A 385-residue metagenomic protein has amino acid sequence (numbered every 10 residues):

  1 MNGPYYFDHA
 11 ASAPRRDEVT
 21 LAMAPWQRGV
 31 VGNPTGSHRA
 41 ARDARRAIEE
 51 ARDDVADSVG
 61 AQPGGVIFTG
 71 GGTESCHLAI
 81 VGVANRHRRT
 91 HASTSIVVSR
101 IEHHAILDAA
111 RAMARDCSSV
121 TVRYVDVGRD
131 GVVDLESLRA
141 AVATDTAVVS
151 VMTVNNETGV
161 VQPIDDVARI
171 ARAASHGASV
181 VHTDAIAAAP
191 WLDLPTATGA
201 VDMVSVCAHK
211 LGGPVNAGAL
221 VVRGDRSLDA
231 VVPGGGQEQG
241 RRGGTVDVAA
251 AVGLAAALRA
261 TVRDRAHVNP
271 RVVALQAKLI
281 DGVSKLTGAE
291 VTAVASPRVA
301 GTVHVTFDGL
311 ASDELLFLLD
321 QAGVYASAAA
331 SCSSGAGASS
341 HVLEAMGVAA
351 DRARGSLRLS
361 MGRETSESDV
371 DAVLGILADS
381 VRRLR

Functional and structural regions predicted by a protein language model:
M1-R385: Pyridoxal 5′-phosphate
